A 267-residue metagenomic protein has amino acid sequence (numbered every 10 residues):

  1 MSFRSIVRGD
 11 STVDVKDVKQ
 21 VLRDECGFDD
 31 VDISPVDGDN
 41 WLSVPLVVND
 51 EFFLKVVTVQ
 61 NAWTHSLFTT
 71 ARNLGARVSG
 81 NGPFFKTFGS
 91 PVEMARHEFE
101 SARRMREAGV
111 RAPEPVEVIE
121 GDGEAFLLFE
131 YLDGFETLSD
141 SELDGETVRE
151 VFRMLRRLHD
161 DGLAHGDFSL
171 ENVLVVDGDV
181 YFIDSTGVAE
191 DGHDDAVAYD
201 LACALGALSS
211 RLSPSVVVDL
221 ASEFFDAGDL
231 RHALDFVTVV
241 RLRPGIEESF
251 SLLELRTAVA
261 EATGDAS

Functional and structural regions predicted by a protein language model:
M1-W41, T238-D265: Juxta-kinase regulatory segment immediately upstream of eukaryotic protein kinase catalytic domains
D17-E25, D29, E120, E130 (+3 more regions): An alpha-helical support segment within catalytic cores of ATP-dependent transferases
W41-M94: ATP-binding glycine-rich loop module of kinase domains
V59, L74-F84, F126-L143, G187-V188 (+1 more regions): A glycine-centered beta->alpha junction motif in the catalytic cores of kinase/phosphotransferase enzymes
A95-A112, F135-E171, V176: Conserved kinase catalytic-core helix
E114-E124: Short beta-strand micro-motifs within the conserved protein kinase catalytic domain, predominantly in the N-lobe
G121, L128-Y131, F135-T137, A164-G206 (+1 more regions): Catalytic activation segment of kinase domains across protein kinase-like and atypical kinase folds
S185-A266: C-lobe/activation-segment region of protein kinase-like
